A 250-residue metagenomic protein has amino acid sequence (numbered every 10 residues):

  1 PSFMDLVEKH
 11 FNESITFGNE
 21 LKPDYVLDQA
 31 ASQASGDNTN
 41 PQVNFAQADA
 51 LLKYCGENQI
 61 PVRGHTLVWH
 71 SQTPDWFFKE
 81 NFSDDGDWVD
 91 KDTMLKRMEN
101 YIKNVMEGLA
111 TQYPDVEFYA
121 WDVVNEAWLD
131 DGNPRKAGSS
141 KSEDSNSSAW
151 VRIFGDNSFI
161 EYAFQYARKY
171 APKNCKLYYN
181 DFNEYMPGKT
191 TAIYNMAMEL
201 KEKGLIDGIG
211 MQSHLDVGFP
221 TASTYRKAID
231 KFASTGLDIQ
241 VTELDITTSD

Functional and structural regions predicted by a protein language model:
S2-H10, M98-G108, P187-L200, Y225: Short, acidic/polar
M4, D49-L52, F164, A197 (+1 more regions): Short amphipathic alpha-helical segments and helix-helix/interface helices
F11-I15, L205-I206, T235-D238: Glycine-enriched alpha-helix->loop->beta-strand junction motifs that scaffold or abut catalytic
E13-A31, D37-Y178, F182-E184, T248: Substrate-binding cleft and catalytic face of glycoside hydrolase catalytic domains, especially the flexible beta-alpha
N44-Q47, A192-N195, T221-A228: Charged helix-capping and loop-helix junction motifs
R135-D144, H214-A228, F232, D245-S249: Substrate-binding surface in catalytic domains of secreted glycosidases
G155-S158, Y185-I193, L215-S223: Active-site glycine- and acidic-residue-rich loops that bind and position anionic ligands or nucleotide-like cofactors
C175-M186, M211-V217, F232-D250: Active-site clefts of carbohydrate-active enzymes
